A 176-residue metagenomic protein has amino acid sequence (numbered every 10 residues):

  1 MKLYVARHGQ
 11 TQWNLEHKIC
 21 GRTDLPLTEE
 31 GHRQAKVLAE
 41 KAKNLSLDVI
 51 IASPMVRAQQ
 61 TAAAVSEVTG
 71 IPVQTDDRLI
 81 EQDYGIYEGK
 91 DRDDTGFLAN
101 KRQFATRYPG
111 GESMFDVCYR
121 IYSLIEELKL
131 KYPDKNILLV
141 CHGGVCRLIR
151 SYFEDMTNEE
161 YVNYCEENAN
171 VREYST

Functional and structural regions predicted by a protein language model:
M1-Y4, V49: Extreme N-terminal starter segment of soluble prokaryotic enzymes
K2, K135-N136: Residues that mark the start of a beta-strand
Q10-P72, E112: Active-site-proximal alpha-helix that buttresses catalytic centers in soluble enzyme cores
T11, V145-C146: Short active-site segment of divalent metal-dependent hydrolases/proteases that encodes the spacing between
K43-S46, L128-K135: Glycine-rich phosphate-binding loop signature in dinucleotide/nucleotide-binding domains
E67-Y122: Phosphate-handling substructures
H142: Short basic (Lys/Arg) and small-residue
M156-T176: Domain-level recognition of soluble alpha/beta enzyme cores, biased toward histidine phosphatases/phosphomutases
